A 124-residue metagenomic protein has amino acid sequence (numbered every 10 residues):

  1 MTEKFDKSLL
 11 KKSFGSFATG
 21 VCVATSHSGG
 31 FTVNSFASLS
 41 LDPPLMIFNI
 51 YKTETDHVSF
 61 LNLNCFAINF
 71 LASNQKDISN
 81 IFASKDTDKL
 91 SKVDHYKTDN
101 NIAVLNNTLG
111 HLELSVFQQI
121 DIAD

Functional and structural regions predicted by a protein language model:
M1-D124: Active-site-proximal mixed secondary-structure blocks
